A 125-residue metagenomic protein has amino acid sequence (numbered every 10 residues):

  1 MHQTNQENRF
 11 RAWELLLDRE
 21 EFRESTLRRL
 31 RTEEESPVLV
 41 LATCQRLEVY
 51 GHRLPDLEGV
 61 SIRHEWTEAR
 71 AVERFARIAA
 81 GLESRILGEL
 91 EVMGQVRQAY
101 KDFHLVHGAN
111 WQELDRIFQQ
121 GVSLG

Functional and structural regions predicted by a protein language model:
M1-L27: Short glycine-/aliphatic-rich beta-strand segments at the starts of folded cytosolic domains
L15, Q45-G51: Short cationic amphipathic helices and targeting signals
R29-P37: Short amphipathic beta-strand starts and helix->beta connectors
S36, V60-S61, G81: Signature of alpha-helical transmembrane segments in polytopic membrane proteins
P37-T43, W66: Short beta-strand
G51-E58: Helix N-cap motif at beta-to-alpha junctions
H64-G125: Glycine/serine-rich phosphate-binding loop and adjoining beta1-alpha1 elements at the start of nucleotide-handling
